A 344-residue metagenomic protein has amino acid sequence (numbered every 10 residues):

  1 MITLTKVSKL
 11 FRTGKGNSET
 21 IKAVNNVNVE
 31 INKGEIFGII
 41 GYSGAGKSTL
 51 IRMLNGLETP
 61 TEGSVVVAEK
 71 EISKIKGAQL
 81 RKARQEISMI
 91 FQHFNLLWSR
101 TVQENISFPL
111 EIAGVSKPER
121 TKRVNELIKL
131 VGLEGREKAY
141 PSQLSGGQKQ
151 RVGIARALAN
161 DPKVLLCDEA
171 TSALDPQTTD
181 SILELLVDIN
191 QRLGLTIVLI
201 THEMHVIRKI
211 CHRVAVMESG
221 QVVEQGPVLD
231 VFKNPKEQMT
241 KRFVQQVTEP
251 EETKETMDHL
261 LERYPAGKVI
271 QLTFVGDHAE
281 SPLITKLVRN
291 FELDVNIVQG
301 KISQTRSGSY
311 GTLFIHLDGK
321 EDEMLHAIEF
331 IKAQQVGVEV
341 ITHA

Functional and structural regions predicted by a protein language model:
S18, I72-S88, K117-P118, V231-P235: ABC ATPase NBD coupling module
N55: Helix-to-loop junction immediately C-terminal to a conserved catalytic motif
Q103-E111, T121, N125: Short helical segment in ABC ATPase nucleotide-binding domains corresponding to the A-loop/adjacent helical element
Y140-L144, Q148: Conserved ABC ATPase signature
A159-K163: A short, proline-enriched helix->beta-strand linker immediately N-terminal to the Walker B motif in ABC-type P-loop
I207-K209: A short, surface-exposed alpha-helical micro-motif characterized by mixed small hydrophobic and charged/polar residues
